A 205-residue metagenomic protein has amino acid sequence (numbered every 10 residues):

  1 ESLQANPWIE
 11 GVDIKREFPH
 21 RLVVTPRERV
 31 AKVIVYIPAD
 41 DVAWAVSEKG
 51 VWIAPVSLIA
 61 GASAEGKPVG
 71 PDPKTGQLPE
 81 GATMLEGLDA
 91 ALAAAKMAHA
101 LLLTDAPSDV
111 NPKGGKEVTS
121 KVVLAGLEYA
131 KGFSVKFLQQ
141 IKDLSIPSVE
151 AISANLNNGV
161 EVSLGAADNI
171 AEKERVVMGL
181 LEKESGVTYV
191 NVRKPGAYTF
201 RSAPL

Functional and structural regions predicted by a protein language model:
G11-L205: Charged, solvent-exposed interaction patches on well-folded alpha/beta domains that mediate macromolecular contacts
